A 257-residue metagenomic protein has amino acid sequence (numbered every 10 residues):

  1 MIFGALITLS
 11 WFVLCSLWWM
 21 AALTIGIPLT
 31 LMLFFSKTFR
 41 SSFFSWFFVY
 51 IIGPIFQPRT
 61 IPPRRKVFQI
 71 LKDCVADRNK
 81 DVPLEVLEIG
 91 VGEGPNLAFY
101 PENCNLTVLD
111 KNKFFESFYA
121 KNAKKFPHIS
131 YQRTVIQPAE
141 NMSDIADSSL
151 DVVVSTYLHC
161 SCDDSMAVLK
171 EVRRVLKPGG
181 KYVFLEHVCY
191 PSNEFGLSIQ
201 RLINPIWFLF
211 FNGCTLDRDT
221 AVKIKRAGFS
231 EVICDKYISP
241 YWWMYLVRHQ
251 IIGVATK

Functional and structural regions predicted by a protein language model:
F56-L84, P95-F99: Conserved alpha-helix/loop element of class I SAM-dependent methyltransferases that forms part of the SAM/SAH-binding
E85-M142: Class I SAM-dependent methyltransferase SAM/SAH-binding core
Q137-V153: A short acidic, Gly/Pro-enriched loop at the edge of an enzyme's catalytic core that lines a small-molecule cofactor
D151-D164: A short SAM/SAH-binding and catalytic strip from SAM-dependent methyltransferases
M166-P178: A short glycine-rich, Lys/Arg-flanked "PGG" loop and its adjoining helix->strand segment in the class I
G179-H187: Conserved beta-strand signature within the Rossmann-like core of class I S-adenosyl-L-methionine
N212-G228: Short alpha-helix
K236-K257: Core SAM-dependent methyltransferase catalytic element
